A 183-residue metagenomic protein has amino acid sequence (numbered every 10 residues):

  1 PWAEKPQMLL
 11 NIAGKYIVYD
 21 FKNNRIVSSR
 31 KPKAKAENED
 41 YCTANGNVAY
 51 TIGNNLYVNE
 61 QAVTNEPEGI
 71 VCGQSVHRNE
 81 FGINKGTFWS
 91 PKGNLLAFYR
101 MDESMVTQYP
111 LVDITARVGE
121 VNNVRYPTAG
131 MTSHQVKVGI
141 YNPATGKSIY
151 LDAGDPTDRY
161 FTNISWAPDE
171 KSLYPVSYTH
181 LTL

Functional and structural regions predicted by a protein language model:
P1-K5, D40-G46, G86-L95, N163-S172: Blade-terminus and WD-like Trp-Asp/Gly-His loop motifs, strongest in beta-propeller folds
E4, I12-G14, A44, I52 (+2 more regions): Short loop/turn segments that connect beta-strands within the blades of beta-propeller domains, predominantly WD40
L10, Y50, F98-Y99, Y174-V176: Residue position within the beta-strands of beta-propeller blades
A13, V63-T87, F98-Y150: Predominantly five- to eight-bladed beta-propeller fold
K15, F21-N47, T51-G53, A62-K85: Asp-box/WD-like beta-propeller blade repeats and closely related beta-sheet repeat scaffolds
N47, P127-M131, Y178: Short consensus segments that form the blades of beta-propeller domains, in both extracellular/periplasmic
T179-L183: Conserved small/polar residues in nucleotide/adenosyl-binding loops
